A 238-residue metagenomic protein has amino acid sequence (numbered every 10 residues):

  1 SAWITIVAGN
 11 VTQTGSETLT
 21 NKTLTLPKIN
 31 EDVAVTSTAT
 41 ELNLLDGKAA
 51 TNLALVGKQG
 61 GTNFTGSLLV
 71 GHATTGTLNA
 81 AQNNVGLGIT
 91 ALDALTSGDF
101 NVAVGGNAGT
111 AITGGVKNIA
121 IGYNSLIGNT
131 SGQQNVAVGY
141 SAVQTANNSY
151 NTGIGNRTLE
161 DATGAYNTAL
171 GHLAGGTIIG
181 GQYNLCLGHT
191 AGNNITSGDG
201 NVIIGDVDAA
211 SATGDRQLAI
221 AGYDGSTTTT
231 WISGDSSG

Functional and structural regions predicted by a protein language model:
S1-K58: Fibrous stalk/shaft segments of extracellular and virion attachment machinery
G47, T51-G238: Glycine- and small/polar-enriched repetitive beta-structure motifs of secreted/surface proteins
